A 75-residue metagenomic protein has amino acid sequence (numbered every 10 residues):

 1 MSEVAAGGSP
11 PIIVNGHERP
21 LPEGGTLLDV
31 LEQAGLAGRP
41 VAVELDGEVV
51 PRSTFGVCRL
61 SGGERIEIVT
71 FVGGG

Functional and structural regions predicted by a protein language model:
M1-G74: Ubiquitin-like/PB1-type beta-grasp interaction modules and other compact soluble beta-rich domains
